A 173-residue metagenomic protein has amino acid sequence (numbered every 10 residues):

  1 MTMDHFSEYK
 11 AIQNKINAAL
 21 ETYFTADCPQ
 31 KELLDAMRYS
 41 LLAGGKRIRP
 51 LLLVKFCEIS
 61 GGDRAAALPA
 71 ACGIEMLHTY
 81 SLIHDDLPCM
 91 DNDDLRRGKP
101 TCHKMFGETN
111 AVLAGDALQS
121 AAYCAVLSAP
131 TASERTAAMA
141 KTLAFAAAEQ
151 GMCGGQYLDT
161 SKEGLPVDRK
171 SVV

Functional and structural regions predicted by a protein language model:
T2-F24: N-terminal amphipathic/basic leader segments beginning at the initiator methionine
N14, E21-F24, C28-V173: Mg2+-dependent prenyl diphosphate-binding active-site environment of isoprenoid biosynthetic enzymes
